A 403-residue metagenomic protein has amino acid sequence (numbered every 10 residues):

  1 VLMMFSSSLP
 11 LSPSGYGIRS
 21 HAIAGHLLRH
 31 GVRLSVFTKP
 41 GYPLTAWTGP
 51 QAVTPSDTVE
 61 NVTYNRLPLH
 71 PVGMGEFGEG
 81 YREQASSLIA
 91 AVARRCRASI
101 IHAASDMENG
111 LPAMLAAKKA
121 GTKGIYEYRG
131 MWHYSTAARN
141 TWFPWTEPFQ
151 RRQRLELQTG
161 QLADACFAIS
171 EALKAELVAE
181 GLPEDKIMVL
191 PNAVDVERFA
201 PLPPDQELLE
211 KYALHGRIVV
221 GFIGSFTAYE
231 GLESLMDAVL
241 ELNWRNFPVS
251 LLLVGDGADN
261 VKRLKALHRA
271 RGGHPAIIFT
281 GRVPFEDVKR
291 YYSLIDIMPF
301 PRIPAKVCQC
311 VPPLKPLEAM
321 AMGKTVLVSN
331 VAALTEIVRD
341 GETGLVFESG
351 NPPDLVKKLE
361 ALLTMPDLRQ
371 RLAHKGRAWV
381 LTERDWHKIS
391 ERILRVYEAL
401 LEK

Functional and structural regions predicted by a protein language model:
V1-D57: N-terminal subdomain of nucleotide-sugar transferases
L2-M3, L214-L240, L252: Conserved donor-binding/catalytic core segment of Leloir-type glycosyltransferases
P40, A172, A193: Carbohydrate-associated surface elements
A200-L214: A short helix/loop element that forms part of the nucleotide-sugar donor recognition site in Leloir-type
K262-K289: Nucleotide-activated donor-binding/catalytic signature segment of Leloir-type glycosyltransferases, i.e., the conserved
M298-F300, E318-A321, T325-V328: Short hydrophobic beta-strand element within catalytic cores of glycosyltransferases and related nucleotide-activated
D340-G341, L345-P352, A361-P366: Conserved acidic donor-binding segment of nucleotide-sugar-dependent glycosyltransferases
D354, A361, L368-E383, R392-R395 (+1 more regions): A short, well-ordered alpha-helix in the C-terminal region of glycosyltransferases
